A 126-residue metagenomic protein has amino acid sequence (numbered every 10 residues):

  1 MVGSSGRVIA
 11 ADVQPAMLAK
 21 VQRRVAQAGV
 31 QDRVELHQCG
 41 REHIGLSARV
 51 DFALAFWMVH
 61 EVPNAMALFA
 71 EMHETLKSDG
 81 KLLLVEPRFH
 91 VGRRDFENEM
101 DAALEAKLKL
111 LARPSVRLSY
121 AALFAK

Functional and structural regions predicted by a protein language model:
G3, M66-K81: A short glycine-rich, Lys/Arg-flanked "PGG" loop and its adjoining helix->strand segment in the class I
S5-I9: Short beta-strand element of Class I
Q14: Conserved SAM/SAH-binding beta-strand->alpha-helix loop
V21-Q22: Conserved SAM-binding loop
G29-R41: Conserved SAM-binding strand-loop segment of SAM-dependent methyltransferases
C39-A53: A short acidic, Gly/Pro-enriched loop at the edge of an enzyme's catalytic core that lines a small-molecule cofactor
D51-A65: A short SAM/SAH-binding and catalytic strip from SAM-dependent methyltransferases
A106-K126: Core SAM-dependent methyltransferase catalytic element
